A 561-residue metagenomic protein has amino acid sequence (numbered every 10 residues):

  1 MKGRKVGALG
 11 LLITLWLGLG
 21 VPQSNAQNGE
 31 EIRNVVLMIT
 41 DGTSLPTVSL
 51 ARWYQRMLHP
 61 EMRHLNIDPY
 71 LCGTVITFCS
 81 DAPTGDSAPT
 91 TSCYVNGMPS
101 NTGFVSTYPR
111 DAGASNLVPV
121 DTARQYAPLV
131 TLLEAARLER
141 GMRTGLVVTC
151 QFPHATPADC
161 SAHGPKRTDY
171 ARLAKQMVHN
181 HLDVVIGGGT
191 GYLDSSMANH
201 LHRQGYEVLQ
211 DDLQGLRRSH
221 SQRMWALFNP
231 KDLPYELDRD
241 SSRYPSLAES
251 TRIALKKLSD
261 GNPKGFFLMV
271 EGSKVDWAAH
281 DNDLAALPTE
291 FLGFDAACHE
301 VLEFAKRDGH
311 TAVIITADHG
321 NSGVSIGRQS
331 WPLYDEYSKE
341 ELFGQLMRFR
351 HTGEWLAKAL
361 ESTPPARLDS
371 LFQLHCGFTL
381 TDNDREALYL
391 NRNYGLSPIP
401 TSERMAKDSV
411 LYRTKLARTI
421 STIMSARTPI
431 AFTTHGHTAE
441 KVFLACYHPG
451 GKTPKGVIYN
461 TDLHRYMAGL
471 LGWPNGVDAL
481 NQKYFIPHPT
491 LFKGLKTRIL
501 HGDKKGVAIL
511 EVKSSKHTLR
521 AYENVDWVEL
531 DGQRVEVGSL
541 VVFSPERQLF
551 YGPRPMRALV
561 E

Functional and structural regions predicted by a protein language model:
M1-G10: Bacterial N-terminal signal peptides that target proteins for export
G10-G18: Bacterial N-terminal signal peptides
Q27-E31: Cleaved targeting-peptide boundary
I32-N34, T43-V48, R52-N96, N101 (+2 more regions): A post-motif C-terminal structural segment
L37-M38, L146, I315: Structural beta-sheet core signal
T102-K175, H181, G189: Extracytoplasmic mature domains of secreted/periplasmic and thylakoid-lumen proteins
